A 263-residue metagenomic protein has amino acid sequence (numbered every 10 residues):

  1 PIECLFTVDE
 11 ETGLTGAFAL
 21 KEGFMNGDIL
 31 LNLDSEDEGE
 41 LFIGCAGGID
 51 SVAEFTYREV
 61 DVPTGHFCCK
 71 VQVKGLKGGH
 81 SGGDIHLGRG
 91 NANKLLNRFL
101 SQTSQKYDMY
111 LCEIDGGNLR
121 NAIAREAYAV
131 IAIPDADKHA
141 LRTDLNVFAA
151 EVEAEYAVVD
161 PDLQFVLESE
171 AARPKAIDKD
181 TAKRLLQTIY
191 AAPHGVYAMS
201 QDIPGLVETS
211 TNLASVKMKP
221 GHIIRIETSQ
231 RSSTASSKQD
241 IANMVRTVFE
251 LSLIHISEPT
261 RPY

Functional and structural regions predicted by a protein language model:
P1-E11, V71-V73, H80, L87-T103 (+1 more regions): Alpha-helical metal-binding/catalytic segments enriched in His/Glu/Asp
P1-T64, C112, S200, P204: Acidic/histidine-rich catalytic neighborhood of metal-dependent amide-processing enzymes
S51-E54, F67-G75: Short amphipathic
D61-H66, I85-D115, P134-S210: Acidic-enriched catalytic cores of C-N bond-cleaving enzymes acting on peptides and small amides
V73, I131-D135, T228-S232: Short beta-strand-to-loop capping motifs
G82, D115-A124: A structural signal for small-residue-enriched, beta-sheet-centric alpha/beta enzyme cores and oligomeric scaffold folds
Y190-V248: Long, well-ordered mid-to-C-terminal structural blocks that present hydrophobic/aromatic surfaces
I254-Y263: Single conserved hydrophobic/aromatic residue that forms the stacking wall/gate of nucleotide- or nucleobase-binding
